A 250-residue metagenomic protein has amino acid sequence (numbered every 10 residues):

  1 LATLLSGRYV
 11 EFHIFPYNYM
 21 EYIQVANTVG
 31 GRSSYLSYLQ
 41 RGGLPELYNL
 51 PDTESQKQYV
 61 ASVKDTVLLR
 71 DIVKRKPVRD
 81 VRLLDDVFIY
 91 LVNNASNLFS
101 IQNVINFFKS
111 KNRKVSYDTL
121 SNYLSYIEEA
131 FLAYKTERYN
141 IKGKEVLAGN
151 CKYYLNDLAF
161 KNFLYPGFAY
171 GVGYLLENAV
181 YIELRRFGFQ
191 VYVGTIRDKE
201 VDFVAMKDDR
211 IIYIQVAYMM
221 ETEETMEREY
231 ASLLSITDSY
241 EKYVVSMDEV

Functional and structural regions predicted by a protein language model:
A2, Y181, Y230-L234: Short amphipathic alpha-helical segments and helix-helix/interface helices
A2-G7, T28, A169, K207-D208 (+1 more regions): Short, glycine/charged-enriched secondary-structure capping and boundary segments
A2-L98: Interdomain motor-coupling "hinge/lid" segment immediately C-terminal to the ATP-binding subdomain of NTP-driven enzymes
P16-N18, A217-M220: Short, acidic/turn-prone active-site loops that include or flank metal/cofactor- and phosphate-binding residues
T53-I211: Accessory nucleic acid-recognition modules appended to NTPase machines
G194, Y218-V250: Catalytic cores of nucleic-acid endonucleases
I214: Conserved beta3 VAIK motif of the Hanks protein kinase fold
